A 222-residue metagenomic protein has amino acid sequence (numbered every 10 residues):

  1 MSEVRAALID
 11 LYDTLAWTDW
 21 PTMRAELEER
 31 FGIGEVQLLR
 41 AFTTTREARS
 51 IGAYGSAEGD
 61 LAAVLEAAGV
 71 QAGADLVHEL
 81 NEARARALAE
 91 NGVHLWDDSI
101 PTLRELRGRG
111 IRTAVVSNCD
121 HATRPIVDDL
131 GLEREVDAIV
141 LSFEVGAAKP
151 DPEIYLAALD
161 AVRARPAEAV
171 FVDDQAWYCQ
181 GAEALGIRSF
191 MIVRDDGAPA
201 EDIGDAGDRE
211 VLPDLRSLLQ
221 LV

Functional and structural regions predicted by a protein language model:
M1-I9, I100, R104-R107, I111-V116 (+1 more regions): Asp-based, Mg2+/Mn2+-dependent phosphohydrolase catalytic module
S2-R104, G108-R109: N-terminal helical cap/lid subdomain that shapes the substrate entry/recognition surface in HAD-like hydrolases
